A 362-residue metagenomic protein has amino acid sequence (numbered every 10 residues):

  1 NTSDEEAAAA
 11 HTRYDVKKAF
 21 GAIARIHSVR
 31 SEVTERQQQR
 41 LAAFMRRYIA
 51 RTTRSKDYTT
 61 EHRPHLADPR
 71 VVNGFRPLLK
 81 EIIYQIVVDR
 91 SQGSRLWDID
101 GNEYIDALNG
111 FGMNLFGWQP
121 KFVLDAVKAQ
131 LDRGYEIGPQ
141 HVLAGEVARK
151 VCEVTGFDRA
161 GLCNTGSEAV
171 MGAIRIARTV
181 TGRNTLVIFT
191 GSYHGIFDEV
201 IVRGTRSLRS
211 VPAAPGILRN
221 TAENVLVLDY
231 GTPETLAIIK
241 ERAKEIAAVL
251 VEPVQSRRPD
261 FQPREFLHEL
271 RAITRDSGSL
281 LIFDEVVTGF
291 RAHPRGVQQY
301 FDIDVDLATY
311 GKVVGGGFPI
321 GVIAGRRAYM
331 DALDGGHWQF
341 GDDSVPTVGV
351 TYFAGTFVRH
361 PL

Functional and structural regions predicted by a protein language model:
S3-L362: Conserved N-terminal phosphate-binding loop of PLP-dependent enzymes in the Aspartate aminotransferase
